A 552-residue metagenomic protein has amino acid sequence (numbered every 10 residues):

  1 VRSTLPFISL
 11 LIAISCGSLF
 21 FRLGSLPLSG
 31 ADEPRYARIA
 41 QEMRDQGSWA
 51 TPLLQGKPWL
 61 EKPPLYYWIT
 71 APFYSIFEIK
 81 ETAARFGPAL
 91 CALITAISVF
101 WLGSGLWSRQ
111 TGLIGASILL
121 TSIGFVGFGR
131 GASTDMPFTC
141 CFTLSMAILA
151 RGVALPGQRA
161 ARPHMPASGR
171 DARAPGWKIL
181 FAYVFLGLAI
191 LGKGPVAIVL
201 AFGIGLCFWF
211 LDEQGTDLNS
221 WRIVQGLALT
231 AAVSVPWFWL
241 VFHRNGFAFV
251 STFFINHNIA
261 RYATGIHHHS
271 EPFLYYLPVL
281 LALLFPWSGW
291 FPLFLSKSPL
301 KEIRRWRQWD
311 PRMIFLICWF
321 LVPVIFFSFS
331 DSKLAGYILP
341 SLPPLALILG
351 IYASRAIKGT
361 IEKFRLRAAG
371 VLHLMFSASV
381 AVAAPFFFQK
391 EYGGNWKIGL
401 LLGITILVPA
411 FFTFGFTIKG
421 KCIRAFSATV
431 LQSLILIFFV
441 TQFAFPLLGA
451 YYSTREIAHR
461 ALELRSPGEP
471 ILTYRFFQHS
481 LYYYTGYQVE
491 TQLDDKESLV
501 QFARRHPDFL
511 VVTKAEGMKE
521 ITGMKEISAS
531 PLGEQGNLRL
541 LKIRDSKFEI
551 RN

Functional and structural regions predicted by a protein language model:
R2-E362, Q535-N537: Membrane-integral, polyisoprenol-dependent glycosyltransferases of the GT-C/oligosaccharyltransferase superfamily
L180, V184, F294-S546, N552: Membrane-embedded architecture of ER/inner-membrane glycosylation machinery
